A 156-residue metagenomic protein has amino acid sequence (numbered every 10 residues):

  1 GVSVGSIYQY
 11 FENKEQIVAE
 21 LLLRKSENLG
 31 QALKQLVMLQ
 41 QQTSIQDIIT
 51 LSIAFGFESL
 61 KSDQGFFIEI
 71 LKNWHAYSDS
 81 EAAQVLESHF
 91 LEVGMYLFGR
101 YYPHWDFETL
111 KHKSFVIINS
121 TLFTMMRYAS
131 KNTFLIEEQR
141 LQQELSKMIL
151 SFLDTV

Functional and structural regions predicted by a protein language model:
G1-Q16: Helix-turn-helix
K14, V18-K25: Amphipathic alpha-helical segments enriched in hydrophobic/aromatic and basic residues that form the DNA-contacting
R24, E69, N73, V116 (+1 more regions): Short acidic/histidine-centered micro-motifs embedded in hydrophobic/aromatic stretches that mark compact functional
E27-L33, D47-A54, E58-G65, S78-P103 (+3 more regions): Amphipathic alpha-helical packing segments from all-alpha helical-bundle domains
V37, L60-S78, M126-Y128: Amphipathic alpha-helical segments used for helix-helix packing
I68-I70, F107, F134-E137: Short, hydrophobic secondary-structure boundary micro-motifs
M95-L97, I118-I136, L150-V156: Amphipathic C-terminal alpha-helical segment
